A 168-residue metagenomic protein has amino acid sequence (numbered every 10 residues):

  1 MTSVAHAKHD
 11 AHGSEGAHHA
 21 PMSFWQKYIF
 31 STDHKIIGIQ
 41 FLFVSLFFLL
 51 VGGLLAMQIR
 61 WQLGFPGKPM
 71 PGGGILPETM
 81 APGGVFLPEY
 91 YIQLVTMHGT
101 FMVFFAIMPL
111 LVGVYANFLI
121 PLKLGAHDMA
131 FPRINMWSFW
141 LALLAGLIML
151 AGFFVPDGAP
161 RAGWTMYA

Functional and structural regions predicted by a protein language model:
M1-A168: ...captures the hydrophobic TM-helix bundle architecture rather than a specific catalytic motif, and can also fire on
